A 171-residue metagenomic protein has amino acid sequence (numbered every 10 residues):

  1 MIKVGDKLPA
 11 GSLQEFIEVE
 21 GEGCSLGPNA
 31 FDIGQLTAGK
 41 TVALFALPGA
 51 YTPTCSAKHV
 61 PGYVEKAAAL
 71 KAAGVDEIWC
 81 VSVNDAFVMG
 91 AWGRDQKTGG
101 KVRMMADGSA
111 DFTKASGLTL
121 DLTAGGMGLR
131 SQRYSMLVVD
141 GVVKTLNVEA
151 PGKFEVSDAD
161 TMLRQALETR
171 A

Functional and structural regions predicted by a protein language model:
M1-A171: Chalcogenol-based redox active-site neighborhoods
